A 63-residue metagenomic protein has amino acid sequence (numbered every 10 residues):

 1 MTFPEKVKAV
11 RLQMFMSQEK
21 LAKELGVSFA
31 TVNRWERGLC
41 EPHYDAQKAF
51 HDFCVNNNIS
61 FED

Functional and structural regions predicted by a protein language model:
M1-T2: A detector for short, charged/polar N-terminal pre-domain segments
E5-K20: Short basic helix-loop element that most often maps to the first helix and adjoining turn of HTH DNA-binding modules
V10, E24, W35: Residues in the recognition helix of alpha-helical DNA-binding motifs
M16, V27, I59: Short glycine/serine/threonine/alanine-rich loop segments
V27-P42: Recognition helix of helix-turn-helix/homeodomain-like DNA-binding domains that insert into the DNA major groove
Y44-D63: DNA major-groove recognition helix of helix-turn-helix/homeodomain DNA-binding modules
